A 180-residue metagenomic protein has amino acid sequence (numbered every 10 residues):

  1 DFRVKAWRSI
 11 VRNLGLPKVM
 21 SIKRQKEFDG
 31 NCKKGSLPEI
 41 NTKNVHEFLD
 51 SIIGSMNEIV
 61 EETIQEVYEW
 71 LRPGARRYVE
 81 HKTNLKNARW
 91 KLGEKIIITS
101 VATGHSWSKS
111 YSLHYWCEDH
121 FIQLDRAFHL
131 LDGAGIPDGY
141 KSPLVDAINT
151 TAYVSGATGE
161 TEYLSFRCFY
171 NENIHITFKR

Functional and structural regions predicted by a protein language model:
D1-R180: Accessory (non-catalytic) regions of SAM-dependent nucleic-acid methyltransferases and partner specificity/recognition
